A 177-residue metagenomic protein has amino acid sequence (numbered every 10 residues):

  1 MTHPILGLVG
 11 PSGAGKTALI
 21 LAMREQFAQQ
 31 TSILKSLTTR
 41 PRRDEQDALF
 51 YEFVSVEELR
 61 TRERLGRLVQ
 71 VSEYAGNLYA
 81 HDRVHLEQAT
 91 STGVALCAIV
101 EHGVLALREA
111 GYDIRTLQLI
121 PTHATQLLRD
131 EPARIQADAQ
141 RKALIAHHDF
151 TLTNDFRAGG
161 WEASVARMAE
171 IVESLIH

Functional and structural regions predicted by a protein language model:
L8: Hydrophobic anchor at the beta1->P-loop junction of P-loop NTPases
P11: P-loop (Walker A) phosphate-binding loop of NTP-binding proteins
K16: Conserved lysine of the Walker
L19-I20: Post-Walker A alpha-helix
E25-L34: Post-Walker A helix-loop "phosphate-sensing" segment adjacent to the P-loop in P-loop NTPases
T38-A95: ATP-dependent small-molecule kinase phosphotransfer cores that center on conserved nucleotide phosphate-binding segments
L96-E101, E109-E131: Conserved phosphate-donor/acceptor-positioning beta-strand/loop module used by diverse small-molecule
A143-H177: NTP-dependent small-molecule kinase module
